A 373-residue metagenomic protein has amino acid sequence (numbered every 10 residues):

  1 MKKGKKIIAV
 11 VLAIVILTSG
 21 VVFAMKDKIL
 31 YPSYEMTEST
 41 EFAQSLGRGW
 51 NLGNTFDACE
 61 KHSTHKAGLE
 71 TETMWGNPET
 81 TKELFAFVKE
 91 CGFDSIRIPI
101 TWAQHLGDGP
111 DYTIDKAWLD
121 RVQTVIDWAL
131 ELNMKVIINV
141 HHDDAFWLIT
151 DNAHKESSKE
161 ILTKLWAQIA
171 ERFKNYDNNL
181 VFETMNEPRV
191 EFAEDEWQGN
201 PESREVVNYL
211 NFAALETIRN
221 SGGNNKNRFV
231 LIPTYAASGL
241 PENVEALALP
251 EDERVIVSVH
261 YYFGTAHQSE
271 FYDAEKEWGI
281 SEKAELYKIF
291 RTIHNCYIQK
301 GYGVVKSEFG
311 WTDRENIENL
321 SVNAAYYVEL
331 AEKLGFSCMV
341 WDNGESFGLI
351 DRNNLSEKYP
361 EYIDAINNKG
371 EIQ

Functional and structural regions predicted by a protein language model:
L12, I16-L17: Hydrophobic core
F23-S95, A365: N-terminal carbohydrate-binding accessory modules
Y31-P32, W75-I96, P110-H141, L148-T184 (+1 more regions): An active-site-proximal structural segment forming one wall of the substrate-binding cleft that immediately precedes
G53-T80, D108-I114, A153-H154, A266-L286: Acidic/histidine-rich helix-loop elements that form or flank divalent-metal/phosphate-binding sites at the catalytic
E79-T101, F290-Y297, L330, S337: Catalytic domains of carbohydrate-active enzymes, especially glycoside hydrolases
K159-E275, G279-I280, I289-T312, K333-F336: Active-site region of glycoside hydrolase catalytic domains
K283-E361: Substrate-binding cleft of secreted/luminal carbohydrate-active enzymes
